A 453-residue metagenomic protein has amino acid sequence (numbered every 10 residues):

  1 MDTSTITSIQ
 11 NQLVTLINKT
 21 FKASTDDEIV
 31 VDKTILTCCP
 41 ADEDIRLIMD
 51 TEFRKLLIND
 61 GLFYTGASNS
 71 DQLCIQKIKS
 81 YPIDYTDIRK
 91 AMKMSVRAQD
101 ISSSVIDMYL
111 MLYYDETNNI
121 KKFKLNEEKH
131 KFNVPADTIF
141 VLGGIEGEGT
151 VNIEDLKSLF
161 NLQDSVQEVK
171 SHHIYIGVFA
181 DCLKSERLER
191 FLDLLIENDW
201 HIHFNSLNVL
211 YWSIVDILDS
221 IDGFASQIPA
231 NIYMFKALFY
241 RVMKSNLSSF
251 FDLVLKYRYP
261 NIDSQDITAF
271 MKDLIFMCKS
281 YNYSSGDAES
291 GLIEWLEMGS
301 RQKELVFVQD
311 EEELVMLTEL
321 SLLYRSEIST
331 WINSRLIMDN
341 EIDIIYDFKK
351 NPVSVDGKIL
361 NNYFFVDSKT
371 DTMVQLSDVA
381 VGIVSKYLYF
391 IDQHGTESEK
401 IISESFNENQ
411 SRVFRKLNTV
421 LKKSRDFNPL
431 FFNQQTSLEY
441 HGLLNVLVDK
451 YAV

Functional and structural regions predicted by a protein language model:
I6-T37: Short amphipathic alpha-helical interface segments
C39-P40, I75, K170: Secreted/luminal cysteine- and crosslink-motif detector
L47-D50: Short amphipathic alpha-helical interaction segments
E52, L56-L57: Basic amphipathic alpha-helical segments that dock to polyanions
G61-G66: A short, conserved structural fragment
S68-I78: Accessory beta->alpha helical hairpin/"wing" motif in late/C-terminal subdomains of nucleic-acid enzymes
I78-V453: Phosphate-ester processing/binding pockets and catalytic centers
